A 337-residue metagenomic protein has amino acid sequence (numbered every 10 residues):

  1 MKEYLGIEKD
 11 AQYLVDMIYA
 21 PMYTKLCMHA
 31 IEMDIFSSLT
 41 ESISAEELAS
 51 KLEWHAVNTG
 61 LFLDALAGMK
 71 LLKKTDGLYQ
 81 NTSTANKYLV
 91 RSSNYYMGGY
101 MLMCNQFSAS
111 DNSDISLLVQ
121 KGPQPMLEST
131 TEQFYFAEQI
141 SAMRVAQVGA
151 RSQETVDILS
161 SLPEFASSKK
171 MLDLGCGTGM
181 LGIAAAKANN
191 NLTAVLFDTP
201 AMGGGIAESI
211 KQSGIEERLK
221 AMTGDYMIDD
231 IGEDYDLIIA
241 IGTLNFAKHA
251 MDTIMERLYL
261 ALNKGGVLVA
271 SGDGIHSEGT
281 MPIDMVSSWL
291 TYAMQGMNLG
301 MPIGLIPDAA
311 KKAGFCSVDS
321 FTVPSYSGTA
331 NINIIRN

Functional and structural regions predicted by a protein language model:
K2-L63, M180-L181, K187, N191-N337: Alpha-helical subdomain
Y4, M17-P21, H29-A30, G60 (+1 more regions): Conserved Class I S-adenosyl-L-methionine-dependent methyltransferase catalytic core
S116, I183-A184: A short secondary-structure junction signal
G175-G179: Class I SAM-dependent methyltransferase "Motif I" SAM/SAH-binding loop
